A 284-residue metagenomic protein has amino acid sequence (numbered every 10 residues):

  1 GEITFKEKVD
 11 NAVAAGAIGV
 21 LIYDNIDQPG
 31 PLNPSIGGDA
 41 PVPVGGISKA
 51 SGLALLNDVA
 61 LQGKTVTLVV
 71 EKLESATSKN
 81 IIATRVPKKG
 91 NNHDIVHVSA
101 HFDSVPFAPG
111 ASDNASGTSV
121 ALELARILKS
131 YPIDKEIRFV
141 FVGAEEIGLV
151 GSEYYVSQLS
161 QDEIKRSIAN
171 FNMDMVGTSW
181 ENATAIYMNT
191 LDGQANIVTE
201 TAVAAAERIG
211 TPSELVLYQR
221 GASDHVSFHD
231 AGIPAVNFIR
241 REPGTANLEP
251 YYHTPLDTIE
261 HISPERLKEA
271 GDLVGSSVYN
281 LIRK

Functional and structural regions predicted by a protein language model:
G1-I3, K8-V9, A40-G45, V69-E71 (+5 more regions): Second-shell loop/turn segments in exported
G1-S48, S213: Extracellular/luminal Protease-associated
G1-T4, N25-P29, A50-G52, L73-A76 (+6 more regions): Solvent-exposed loop/turn segments at secondary-structure junctions within structured extracellular/periplasmic domains
N11-A15, A111-L124: Active-site alpha-helical elements of protease catalytic centers
G19-Y23, P43-G46, I82-T84, I95-S99 (+8 more regions): Structural recognition of the beta-strand scaffold that forms the well-ordered cores of secreted hydrolase catalytic
I36-A111, E123-R126, S130, D134-E136: Soluble metallo-hydrolase cores and metallopeptidase-like ectodomains found primarily in the secretory/periplasmic
P132-I133, V142-A246: Metal-dependent peptidase/peptidase-like ectodomains
T245-K284: His/Asp/Glu-rich mid-to-C-terminal helical/loop segments that flank catalytic regions of hydrolases
